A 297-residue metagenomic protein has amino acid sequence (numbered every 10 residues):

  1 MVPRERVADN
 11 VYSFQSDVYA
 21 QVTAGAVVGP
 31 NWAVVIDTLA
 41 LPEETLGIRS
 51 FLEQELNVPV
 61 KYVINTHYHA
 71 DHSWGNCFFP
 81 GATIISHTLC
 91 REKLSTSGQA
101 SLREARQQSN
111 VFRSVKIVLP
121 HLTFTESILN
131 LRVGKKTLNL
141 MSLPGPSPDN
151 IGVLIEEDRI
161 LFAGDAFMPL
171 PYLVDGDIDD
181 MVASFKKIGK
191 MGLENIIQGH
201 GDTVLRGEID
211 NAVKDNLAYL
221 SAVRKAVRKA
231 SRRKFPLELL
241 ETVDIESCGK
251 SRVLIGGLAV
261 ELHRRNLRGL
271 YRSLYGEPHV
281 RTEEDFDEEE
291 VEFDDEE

Functional and structural regions predicted by a protein language model:
V2-S50, G152-D165: Conserved beta-strand hairpin/beta-sheet module of binuclear metal-dependent hydrolase folds, prominently
E5, G75-P80, R132-V133, L154: Short loop/helix-cap segments at secondary-structure boundaries that form the rim of catalytic
N10, V27, D37, L52 (+9 more regions): Divalent metal-coordination and catalytic microenvironments
Y12, I64-T66, T83-I85, L122 (+3 more regions): Hydrophobic/aromatic beta-strand patches that form the interior of the parallel beta-sheet core in alpha/beta enzyme
A33, A40-P42, N130, T137-A222: Metallo-beta-lactamase
T45-L46, S50-I128: Active-site HxH/HxHxD metal-binding segment of metal-dependent hydrolases
K116-K135, M141-D177, V260-E297: Mobile, glycine- and charge-enriched loop segments and immediately flanking short secondary-structure elements within
K190-M191, L205-E297: Accessory terminal helices/loops
